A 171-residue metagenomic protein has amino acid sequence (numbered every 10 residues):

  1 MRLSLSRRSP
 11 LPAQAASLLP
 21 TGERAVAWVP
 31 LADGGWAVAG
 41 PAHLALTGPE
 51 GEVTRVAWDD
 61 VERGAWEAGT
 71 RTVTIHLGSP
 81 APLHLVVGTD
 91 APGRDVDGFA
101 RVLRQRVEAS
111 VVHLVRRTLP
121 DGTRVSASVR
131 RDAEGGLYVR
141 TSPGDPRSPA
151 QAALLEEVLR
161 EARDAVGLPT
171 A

Functional and structural regions predicted by a protein language model:
M1-A171: Eukaryotic intrinsically disordered, low-complexity regulatory linkers and tails enriched in Ser/Thr/Pro
